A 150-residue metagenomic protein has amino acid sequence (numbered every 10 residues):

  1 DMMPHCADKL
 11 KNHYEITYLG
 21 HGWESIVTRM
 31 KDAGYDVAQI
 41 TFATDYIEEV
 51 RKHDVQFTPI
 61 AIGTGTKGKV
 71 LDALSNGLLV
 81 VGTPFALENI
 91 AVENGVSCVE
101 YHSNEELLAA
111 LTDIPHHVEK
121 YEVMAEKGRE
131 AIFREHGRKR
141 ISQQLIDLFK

Functional and structural regions predicted by a protein language model:
D1-A33, Q39-K52: Conserved catalytic-core segment of nucleotide-activated headgroup transferases in glycan assembly
D1-M3, I16, A73, L107 (+1 more regions): A structural motif in glycosyltransferase catalytic domains
H21, T83, S103: Cofactor-binding loop segments of dinucleotide-utilizing enzymes, especially the Rossmann-like FAD- and NAD(P)+-binding
R51-G65, N76-L78: Acidic donor-binding loop of glycosyltransferase active sites
K69-D72, L79-T83: Short hydrophobic beta-strand element within catalytic cores of glycosyltransferases and related nucleotide-activated
P84-E100: Short acidic/histidine- and often glycine-rich active-site loop of Leloir-type glycosyltransferases that engages
S97-E105, D113-V118: Conserved acidic donor-binding segment of nucleotide-sugar-dependent glycosyltransferases
E119-F149: A charged, aromatic-enriched C-terminal amphipathic alpha-helix characteristic of glycosyltransferases across folds
